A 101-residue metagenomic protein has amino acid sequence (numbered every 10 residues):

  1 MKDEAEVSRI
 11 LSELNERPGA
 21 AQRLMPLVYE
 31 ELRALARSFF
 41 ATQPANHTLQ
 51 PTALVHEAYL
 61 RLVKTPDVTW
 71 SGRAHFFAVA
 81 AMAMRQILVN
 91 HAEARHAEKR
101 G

Functional and structural regions predicted by a protein language model:
M1-G101: Intrinsic, short, N-terminal disordered tails of RNA polymerase sigma-factor systems
